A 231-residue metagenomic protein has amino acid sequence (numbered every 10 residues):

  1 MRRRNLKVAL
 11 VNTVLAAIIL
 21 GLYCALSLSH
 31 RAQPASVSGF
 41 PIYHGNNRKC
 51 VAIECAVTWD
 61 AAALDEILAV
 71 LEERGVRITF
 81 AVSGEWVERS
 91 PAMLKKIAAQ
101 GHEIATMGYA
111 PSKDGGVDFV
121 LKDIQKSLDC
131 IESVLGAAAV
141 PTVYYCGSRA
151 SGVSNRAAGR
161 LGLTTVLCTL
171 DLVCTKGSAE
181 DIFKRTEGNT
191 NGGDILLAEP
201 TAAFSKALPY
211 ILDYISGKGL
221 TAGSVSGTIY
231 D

Functional and structural regions predicted by a protein language model:
M1-K7: N-terminal Lys/Arg-rich, disordered targeting/topogenic segments
A9-S27: Hydrophobic membrane-insertion alpha-helices, especially the h-region of bacterial N-terminal signal peptides
H30-G115, F119, D123-E132, A139-V140 (+1 more regions): Active-site beta->alpha N-cap acidic-glycine motif
C55, A81-G84, M107-A110, Y144-R149 (+3 more regions): Active-site-proximal beta-strand/loop segments in catalytic clefts of secreted hydrolases
R74, V134-A137, Y214-L220: Short helix-capping segments at alpha-helix termini
V134-A158, A203: Basic- and aromatic-lined ligand-binding clefts that recognize polyanionic substrates
S154-N189, L220-D231: His/Asp/Glu-enriched short active-site or ligand-binding loop at hydrolase and phosphoryl-transfer sites
T190-T228: Catalytic grooves of carbohydrate-active enzymes
